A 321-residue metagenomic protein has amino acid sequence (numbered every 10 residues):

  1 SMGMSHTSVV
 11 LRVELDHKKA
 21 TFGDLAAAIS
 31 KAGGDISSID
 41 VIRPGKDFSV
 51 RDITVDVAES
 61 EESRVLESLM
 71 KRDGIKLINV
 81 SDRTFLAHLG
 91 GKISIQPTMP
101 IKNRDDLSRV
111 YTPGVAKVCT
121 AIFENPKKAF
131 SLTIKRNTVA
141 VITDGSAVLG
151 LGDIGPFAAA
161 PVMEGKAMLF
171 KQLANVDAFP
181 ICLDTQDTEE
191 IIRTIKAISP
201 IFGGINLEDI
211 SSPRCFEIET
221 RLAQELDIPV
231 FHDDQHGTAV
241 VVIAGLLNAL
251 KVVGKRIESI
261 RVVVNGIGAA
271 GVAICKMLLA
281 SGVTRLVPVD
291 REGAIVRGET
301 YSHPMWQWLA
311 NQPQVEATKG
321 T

Functional and structural regions predicted by a protein language model:
S1-L89: A conserved regulatory-domain signal marking ACT and ACT-like small-molecule sensing domains and adjacent regulatory
G3-S5, A129-K135, A140-I142, K171-Q172 (+4 more regions): Solvent-exposed alpha-helices and their adjacent loops that cap or buttress functional pockets in soluble metabolic
L11, V139, I260-V262: Conserved hydrophobic helix-helix packing surfaces used for dimerization/oligomerization
L77-V80, P180, N206-D209, V230-D233 (+2 more regions): General beta-strand structural signal in soluble alpha/beta enzymes
D82-C119, E124-P180, I267-A269, A280-S281 (+1 more regions): ATP-dependent carboxylate/acyl-activation modules
I142-T143, G150-L151, F157-P161, T188-G237: Phosphate/diphosphate ligand-binding glycine-rich loop within oxidoreductases
L149, P156-A174, L226, H232 (+1 more regions): Glycine-rich phosphate/diphosphate-binding loop of Rossmann-like nucleotide-binding domains
